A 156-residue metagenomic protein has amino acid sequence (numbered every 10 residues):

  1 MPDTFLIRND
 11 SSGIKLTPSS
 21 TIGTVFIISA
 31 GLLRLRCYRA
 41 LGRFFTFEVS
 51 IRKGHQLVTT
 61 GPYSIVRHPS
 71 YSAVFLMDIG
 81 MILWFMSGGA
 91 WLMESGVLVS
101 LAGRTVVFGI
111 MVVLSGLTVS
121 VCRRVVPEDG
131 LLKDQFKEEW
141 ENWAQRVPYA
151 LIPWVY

Functional and structural regions predicted by a protein language model:
M1-F45, R52-Q56: Acidic, polar low-complexity intrinsically disordered regions
T17-I22, F26-S29, Q56-Y156: Hydrophobic transmembrane alpha-helices
G42-E48, G89-M93: Transmembrane helix-loop junctions in multipass membrane proteins, especially transporters and channels
V49-I51, V66: Hydrophobic aliphatic residue packing
